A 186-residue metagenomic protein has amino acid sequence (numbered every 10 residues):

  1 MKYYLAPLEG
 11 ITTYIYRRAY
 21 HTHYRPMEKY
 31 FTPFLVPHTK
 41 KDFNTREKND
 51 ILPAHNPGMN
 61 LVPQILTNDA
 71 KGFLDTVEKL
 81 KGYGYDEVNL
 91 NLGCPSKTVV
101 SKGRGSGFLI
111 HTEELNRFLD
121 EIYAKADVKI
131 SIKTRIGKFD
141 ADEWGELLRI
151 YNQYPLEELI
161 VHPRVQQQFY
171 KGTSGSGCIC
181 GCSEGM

Functional and structural regions predicted by a protein language model:
M1-M186: Flavin-dependent oxidoreductase catalytic cores
